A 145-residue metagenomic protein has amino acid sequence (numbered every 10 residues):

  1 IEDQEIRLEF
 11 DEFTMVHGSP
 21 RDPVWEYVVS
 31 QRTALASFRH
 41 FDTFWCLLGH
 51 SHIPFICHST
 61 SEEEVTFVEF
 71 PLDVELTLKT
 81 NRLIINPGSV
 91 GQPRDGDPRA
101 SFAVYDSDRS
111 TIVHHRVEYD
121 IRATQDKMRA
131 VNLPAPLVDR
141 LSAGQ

Functional and structural regions predicted by a protein language model:
I1-V65, F70: Conserved catalytic scaffold of divalent metal-dependent phosphoesterases
S61-Q145: Acidic, His/Gly-rich catalytic cores of divalent-metal-dependent hydrolytic chemistry
